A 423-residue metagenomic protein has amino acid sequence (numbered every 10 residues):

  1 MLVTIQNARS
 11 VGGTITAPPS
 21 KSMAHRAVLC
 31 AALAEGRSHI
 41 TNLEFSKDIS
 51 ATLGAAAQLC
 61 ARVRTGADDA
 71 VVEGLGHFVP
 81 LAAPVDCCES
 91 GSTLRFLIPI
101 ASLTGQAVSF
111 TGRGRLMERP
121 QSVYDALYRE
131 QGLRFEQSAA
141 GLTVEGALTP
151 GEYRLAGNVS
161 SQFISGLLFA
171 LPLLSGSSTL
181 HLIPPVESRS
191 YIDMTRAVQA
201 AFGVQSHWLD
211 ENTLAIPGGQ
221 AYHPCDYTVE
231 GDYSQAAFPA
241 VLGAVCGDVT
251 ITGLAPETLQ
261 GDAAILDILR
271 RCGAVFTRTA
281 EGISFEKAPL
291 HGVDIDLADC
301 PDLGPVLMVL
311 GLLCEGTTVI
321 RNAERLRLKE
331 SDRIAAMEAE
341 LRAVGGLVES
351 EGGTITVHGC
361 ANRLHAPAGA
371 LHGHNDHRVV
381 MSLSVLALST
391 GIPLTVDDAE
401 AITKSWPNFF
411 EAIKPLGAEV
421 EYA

Functional and structural regions predicted by a protein language model:
M1-A423: Short, structured segments at the rim of ligand-binding sites
